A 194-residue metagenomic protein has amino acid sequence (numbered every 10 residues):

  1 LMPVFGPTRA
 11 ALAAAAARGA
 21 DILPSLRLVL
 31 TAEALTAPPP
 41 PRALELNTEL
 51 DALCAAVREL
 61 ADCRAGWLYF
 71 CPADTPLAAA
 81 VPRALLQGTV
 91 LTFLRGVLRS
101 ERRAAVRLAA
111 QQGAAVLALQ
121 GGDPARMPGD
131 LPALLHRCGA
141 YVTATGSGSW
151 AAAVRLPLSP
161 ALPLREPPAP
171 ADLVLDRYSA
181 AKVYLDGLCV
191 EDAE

Functional and structural regions predicted by a protein language model:
V4-C63: Conserved DHp (HisKA) dimerization/phosphotransfer helix of two-component histidine kinases, i.e., the long coiled-coil
P40-P41, P72, L77-P82, L162: Conserved catalytic segment of the transmitter module in two-component histidine kinases, centered on the HATPase_c
A56, P82-A104, G129-R137: Conserved ATP-binding N-box helix of the HATPase_c
L60-F70, R102: Short conserved segments within the C-terminal catalytic ATPase subdomain
W67-L77, Q111-Q112: Conserved catalytic submotifs in the C-terminal HATPase_c
Y69, R107, T143-T145: Short beta-strand patches within cytosolic ATPase/nucleotide-binding catalytic cores
R103-Q120: Short beta-strand/loop element within the Bergerat-fold HATPase_c
A133-E194: Flexible, glycine-/charge-rich segments associated with ATP-binding catalytic modules
